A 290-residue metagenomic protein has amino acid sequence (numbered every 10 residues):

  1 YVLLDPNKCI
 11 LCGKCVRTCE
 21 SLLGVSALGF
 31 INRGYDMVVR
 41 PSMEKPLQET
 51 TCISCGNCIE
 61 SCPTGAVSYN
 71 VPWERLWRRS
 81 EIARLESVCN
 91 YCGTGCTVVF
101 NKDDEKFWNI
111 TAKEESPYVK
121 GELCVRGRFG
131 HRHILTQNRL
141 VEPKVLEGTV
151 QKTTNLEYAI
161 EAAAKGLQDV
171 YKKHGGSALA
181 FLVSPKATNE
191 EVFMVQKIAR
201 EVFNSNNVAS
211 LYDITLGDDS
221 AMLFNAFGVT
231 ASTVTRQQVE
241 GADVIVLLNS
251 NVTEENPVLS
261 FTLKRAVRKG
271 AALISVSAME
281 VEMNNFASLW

Functional and structural regions predicted by a protein language model:
Y1-L11, F30-S54, Y69-Y91, A112 (+2 more regions): Ferredoxin-like iron-sulfur electron-transfer modules
L3-R33, I53, N57-E74, G95-N109 (+1 more regions): Iron-sulfur cluster-binding cysteine motifs and their immediate structural context in ferredoxin-like electron-transfer
D5, C12, R17, R78-W290: Catalytic alpha/large subunits of respiratory electron-transfer oxidoreductases, centered on bis-MGD molybdoenzymes
V16, S26, G34-T64, N101 (+3 more regions): Unusually extended, aromatic-enriched hydrophobic runs near protein termini
